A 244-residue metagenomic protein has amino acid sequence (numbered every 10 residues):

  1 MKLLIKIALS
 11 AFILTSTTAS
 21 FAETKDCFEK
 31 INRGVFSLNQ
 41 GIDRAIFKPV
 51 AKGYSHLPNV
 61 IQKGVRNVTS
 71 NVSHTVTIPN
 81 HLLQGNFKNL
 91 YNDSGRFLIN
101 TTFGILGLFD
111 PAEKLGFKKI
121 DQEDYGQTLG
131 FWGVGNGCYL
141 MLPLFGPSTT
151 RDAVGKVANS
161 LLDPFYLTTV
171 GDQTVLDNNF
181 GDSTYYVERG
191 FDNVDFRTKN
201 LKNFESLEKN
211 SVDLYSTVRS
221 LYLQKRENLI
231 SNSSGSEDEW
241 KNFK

Functional and structural regions predicted by a protein language model:
K2-S10: Sec-dependent signal peptide recognition, specifically the positively charged N-region followed immediately by
S16-T18: N-terminal signal peptide c-region/cleavage motif recognized by signal peptidases
F21-F28: Cleaved targeting-peptide boundary
E23, W132-K244: A structured, mid-to-C-terminal "fold-capping" secondary-structure block
C27, R33-H56: Cationic, glycine-rich low-complexity segments
A45-K63, L115, G126: Membrane interface segments of multi-pass transport proteins and intramembrane proteases
K63-G85: A glycine-rich, hydrophobic loop/mini-helix early in the fold
N71, Q84-R151: Mid-length scaffold segments of soluble, non-membrane domains
